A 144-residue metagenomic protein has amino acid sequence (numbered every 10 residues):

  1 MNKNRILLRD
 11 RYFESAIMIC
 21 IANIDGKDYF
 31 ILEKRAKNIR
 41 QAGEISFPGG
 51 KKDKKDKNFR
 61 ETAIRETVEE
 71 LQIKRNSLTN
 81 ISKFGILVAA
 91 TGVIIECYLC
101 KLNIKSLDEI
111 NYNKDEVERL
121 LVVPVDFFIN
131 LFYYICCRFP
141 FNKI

Functional and structural regions predicted by a protein language model:
M1-S46, K51-E109, D126, Y134 (+2 more regions): N-terminal leader/linker segments that precede catalytic domains of diphosphate-processing enzymes
N113-Y133: Acidic, glycine-rich loop-and-strand cores that form catalytic or ligand-binding grooves in diverse globular domains
